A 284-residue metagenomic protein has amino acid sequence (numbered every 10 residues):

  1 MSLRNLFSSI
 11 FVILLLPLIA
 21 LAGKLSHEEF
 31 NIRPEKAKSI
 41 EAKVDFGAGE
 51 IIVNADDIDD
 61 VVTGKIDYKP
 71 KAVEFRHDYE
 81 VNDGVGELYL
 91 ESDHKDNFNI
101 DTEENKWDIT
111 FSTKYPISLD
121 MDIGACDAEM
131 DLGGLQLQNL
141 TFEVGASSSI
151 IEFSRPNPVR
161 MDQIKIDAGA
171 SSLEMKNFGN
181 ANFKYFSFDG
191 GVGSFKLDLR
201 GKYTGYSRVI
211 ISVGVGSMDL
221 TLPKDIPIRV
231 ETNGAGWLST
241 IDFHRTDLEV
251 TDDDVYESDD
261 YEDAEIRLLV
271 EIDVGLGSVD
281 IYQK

Functional and structural regions predicted by a protein language model:
M1-I10: Bacterial N-terminal signal peptides that target proteins for export
S9-L18: Bacterial N-terminal signal peptides
G23-K36, V53-D57, V62-E80, G84-I100 (+1 more regions): Short, surface-exposed interaction patches in beta-rich subdomains that mediate adhesion/assembly near membranes
S39, V61, P116-S118, N139 (+1 more regions): Exposed beta-strand and adjacent loop surfaces of beta-rich binding modules that mediate intermolecular recognition
A42-V44, I52-V53: Short acidic/polar, Gly/Pro-enriched loop/turn segments located at secondary-structure boundaries
A48: Segments forming glycine/polar-rich beta-alpha architectures that bind adenosine-containing cofactors
S92-I109, D120: A cross-kingdom signal targeting lumenal/periplasmic-facing segments of multi-pass membrane and secretory-pathway
D120-V159: Right-handed parallel beta-helix
